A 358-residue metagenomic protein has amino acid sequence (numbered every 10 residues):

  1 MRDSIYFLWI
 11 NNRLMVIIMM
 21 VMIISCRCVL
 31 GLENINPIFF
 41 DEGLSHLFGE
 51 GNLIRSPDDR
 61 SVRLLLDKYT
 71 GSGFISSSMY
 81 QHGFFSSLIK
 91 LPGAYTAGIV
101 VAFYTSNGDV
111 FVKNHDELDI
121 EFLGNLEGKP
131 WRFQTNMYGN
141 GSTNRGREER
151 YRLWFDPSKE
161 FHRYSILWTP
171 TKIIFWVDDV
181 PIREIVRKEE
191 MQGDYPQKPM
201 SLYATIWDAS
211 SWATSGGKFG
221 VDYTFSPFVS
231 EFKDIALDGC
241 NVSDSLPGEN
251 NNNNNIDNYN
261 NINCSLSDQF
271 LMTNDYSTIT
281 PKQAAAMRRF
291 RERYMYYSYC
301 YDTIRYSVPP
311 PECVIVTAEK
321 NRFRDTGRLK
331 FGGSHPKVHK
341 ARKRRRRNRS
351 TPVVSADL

Functional and structural regions predicted by a protein language model:
R2-L358: GH16 jelly-roll
